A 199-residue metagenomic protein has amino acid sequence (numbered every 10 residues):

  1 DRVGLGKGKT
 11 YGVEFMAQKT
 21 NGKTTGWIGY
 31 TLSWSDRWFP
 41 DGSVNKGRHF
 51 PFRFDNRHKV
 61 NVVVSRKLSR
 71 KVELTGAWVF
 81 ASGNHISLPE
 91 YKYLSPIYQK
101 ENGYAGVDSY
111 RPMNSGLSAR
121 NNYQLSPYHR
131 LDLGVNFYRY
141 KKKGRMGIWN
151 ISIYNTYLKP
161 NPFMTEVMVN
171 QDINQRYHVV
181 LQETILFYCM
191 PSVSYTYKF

Functional and structural regions predicted by a protein language model:
D1-R2, K9-T10, G42-R48, M113-N121 (+1 more regions): Extracytoplasmic loops and strand-loop junctions of Gram-negative outer membrane beta-barrel proteins
R2-L88: Gram-negative outer-membrane beta-barrel transporters
V3-G4, N121, N155, N161: Asparagine-centered polar/low-complexity signal
G4-K7, F52-N56, M113-S115, H129-D132 (+1 more regions): A short linear-motif detector with a strong N-terminal bias
L5-G6, F52, Y123-Q124, E183-T184: Short Gly/Pro-enriched turn/cap motifs at secondary-structure boundaries
K71, F80-R111, S126-R130, F137-F199: C-terminal beta-signal and adjacent terminal beta-strands/loops of Gram-negative outer-membrane beta-barrel proteins
S118-L125, N136: Short, glycine/charged-rich beta-strand-loop motifs at protein surfaces that mediate ligand recognition and catalysis
